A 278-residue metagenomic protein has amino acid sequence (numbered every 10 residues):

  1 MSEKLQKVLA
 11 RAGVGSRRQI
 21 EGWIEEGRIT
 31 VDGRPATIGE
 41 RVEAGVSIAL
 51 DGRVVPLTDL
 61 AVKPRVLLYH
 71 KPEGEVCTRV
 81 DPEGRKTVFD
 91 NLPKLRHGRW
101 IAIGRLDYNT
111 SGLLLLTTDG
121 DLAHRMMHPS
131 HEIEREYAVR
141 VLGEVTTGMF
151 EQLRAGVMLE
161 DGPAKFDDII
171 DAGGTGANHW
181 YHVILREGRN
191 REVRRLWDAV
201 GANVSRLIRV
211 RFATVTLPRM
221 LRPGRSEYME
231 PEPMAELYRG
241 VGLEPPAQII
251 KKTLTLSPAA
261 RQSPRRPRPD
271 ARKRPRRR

Functional and structural regions predicted by a protein language model:
M1-R278: Basic, flexible Lys/Arg- and Gly-enriched helix-loop patches that mediate nucleic-acid binding at interfaces with rRNA
